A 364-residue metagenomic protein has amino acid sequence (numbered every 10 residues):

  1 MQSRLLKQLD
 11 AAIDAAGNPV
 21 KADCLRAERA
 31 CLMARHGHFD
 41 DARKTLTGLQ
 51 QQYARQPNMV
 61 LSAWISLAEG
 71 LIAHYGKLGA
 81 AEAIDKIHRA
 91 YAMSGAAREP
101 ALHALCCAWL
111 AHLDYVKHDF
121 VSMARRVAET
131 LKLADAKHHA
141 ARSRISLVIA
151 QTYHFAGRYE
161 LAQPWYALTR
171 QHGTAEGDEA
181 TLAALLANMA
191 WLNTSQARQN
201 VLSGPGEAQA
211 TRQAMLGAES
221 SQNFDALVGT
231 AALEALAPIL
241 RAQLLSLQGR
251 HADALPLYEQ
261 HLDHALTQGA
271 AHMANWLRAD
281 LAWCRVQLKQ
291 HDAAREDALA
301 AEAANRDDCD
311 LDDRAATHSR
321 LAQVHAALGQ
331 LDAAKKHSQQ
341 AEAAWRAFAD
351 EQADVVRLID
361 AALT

Functional and structural regions predicted by a protein language model:
M1-A15, V20, Q287-T364: C-terminal non-catalytic interaction modules
M1-A68, Y75-I84, Y91, A97 (+5 more regions): Short juxta-domain linker segments that transition from a proline/glycine-rich, charged coil into a short amphipathic
M1-D10, R35-G48, K77-R89, V116-E129 (+5 more regions): Helix-turn-helix repeat elements of alpha-solenoid scaffolds
D14-V20, A54-N58, G76-K77, M93-E99 (+7 more regions): Short coil/turn linkers that connect adjacent helices within long alpha-helical scaffolds, especially alpha-solenoid
C24-H38, A63-G79, L102-D119, A141-R158 (+5 more regions): Tandem amphipathic alpha-helical repeat scaffolds
S122-S220: Solenoidal tandem-repeat scaffolds enriched in leucines and small polar residues
A210-D307: Eukaryotic tandem repeat interaction scaffolds
